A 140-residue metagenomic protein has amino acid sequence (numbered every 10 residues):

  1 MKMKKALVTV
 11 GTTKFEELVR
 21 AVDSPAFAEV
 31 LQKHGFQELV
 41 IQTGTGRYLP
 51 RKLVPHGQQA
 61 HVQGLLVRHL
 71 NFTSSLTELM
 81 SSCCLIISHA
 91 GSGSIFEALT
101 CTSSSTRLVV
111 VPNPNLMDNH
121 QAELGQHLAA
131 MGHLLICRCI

Functional and structural regions predicted by a protein language model:
K2-C83: Donor-nucleotide binding loops and adjacent catalytic segments primarily of GT-B fold Leloir glycosyltransferases
K5, E38, L85, R107-V109 (+1 more regions): Structural motif
V10, T43, N113, C139-I140: Short secondary-structure boundary segments
E16, R20, F96-E97, Q126: Alpha-helical elements of the RecA-like P-loop NTPase motor core of helicases
I41, S88, C137-R138: General beta-strand structural signal in soluble alpha/beta enzymes
R68-N71, L134-I140: Short acidic-hydrophobic, aromatic-tinged amphipathic segments that line or gate anion-handling sites
L76-D118: A donor-sugar binding/catalytic signature common to diverse glycosyltransferases and related nucleotide-sugar
N113-I136: Active-site-proximal loop->helix
